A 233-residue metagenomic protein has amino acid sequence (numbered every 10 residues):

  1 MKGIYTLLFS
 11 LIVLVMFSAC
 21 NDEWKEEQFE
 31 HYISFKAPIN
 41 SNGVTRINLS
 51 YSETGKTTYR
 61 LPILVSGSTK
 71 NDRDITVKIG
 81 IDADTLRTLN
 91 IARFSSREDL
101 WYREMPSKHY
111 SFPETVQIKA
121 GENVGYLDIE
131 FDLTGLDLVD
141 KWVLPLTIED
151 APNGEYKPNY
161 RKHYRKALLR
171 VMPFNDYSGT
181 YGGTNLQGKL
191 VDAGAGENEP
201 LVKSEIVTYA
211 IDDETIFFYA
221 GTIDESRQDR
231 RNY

Functional and structural regions predicted by a protein language model:
M1-L8: Bacterial N-terminal signal peptides that target proteins for export
F9-V13: Classical Sec-dependent N-terminal signal peptides that target proteins to the secretory pathway
V15-A19: C-terminal motif of bacterial Sec signal peptides marking the signal peptidase cleavage site
C20-Q117, Y126-L144, E149-Y233: Intrinsically disordered, low-complexity regulatory regions in eukaryotic proteins
A120: GIY-YIG nuclease signature motif recognition
